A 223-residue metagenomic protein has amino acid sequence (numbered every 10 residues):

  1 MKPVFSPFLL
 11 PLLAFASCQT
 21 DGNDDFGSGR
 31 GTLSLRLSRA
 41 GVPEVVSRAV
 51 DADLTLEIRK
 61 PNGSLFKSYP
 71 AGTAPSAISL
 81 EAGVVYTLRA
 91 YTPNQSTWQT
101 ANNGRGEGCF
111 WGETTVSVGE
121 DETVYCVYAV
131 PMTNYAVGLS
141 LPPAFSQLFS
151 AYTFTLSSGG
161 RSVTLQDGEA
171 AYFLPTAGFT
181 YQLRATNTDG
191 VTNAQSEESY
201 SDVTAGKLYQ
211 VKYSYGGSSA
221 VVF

Functional and structural regions predicted by a protein language model:
K2-L10: Sec-dependent signal peptide recognition, specifically the positively charged N-region followed immediately by
A14-S17: C-terminal motif of bacterial Sec signal peptides marking the signal peptidase cleavage site
Q19-T20, A71-G72, N94-T133, T188-F223: Structured interaction patches on ligand/partner-binding surfaces of diverse proteins
D21-E44, A129-F145, S219-V221: A short, Gly/Thr-enriched small/hydrophobic beta-strand-prone motif that recurs across taxa
G27-G29, L80-A82, E120, A129-T133 (+1 more regions): Solvent-exposed loop and beta-edge segments used for protein-protein assembly and interaction
R30-T32, V46-V50, T97, T155-S157 (+1 more regions): Extracellular low-complexity Ser/Thr/Asn/Gly-rich intrinsically disordered segments
T32-S34, T87-R89, Y125-V127, A136-G138 (+3 more regions): Beta-strand secondary-structure signal
A49-S96, F149-Y209: Tryptophan-paired
